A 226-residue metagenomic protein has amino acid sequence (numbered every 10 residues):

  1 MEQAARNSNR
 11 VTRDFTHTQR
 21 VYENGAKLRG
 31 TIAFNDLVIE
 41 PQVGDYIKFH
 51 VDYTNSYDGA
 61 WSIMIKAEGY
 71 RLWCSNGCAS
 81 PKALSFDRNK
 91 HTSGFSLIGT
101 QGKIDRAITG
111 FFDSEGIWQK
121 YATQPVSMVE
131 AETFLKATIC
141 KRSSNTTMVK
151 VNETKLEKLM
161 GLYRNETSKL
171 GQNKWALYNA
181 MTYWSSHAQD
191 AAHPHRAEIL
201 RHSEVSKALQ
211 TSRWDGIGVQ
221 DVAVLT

Functional and structural regions predicted by a protein language model:
M1-D14: Amphipathic alpha-helical segments
D14-N35: Beta-rich nucleic-acid/ligand-interaction surfaces
Q19, N35-T226: Intrinsically disordered, low-complexity regions enriched in serine/threonine
